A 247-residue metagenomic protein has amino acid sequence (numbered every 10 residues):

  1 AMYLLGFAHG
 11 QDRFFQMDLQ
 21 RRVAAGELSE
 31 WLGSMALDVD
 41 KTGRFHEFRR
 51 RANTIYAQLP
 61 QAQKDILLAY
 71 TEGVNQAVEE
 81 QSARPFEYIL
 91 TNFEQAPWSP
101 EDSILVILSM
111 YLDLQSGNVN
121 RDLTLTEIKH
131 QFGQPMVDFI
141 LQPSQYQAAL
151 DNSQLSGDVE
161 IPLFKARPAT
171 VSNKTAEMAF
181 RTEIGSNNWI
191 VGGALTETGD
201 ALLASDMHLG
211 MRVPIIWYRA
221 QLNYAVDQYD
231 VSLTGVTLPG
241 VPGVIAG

Functional and structural regions predicted by a protein language model:
A1-V213, Q221-P242: Substrate-recognition/specificity elements adjacent to catalytic centers across diverse enzyme folds
I245-G247: Well-ordered beta-strand positions
